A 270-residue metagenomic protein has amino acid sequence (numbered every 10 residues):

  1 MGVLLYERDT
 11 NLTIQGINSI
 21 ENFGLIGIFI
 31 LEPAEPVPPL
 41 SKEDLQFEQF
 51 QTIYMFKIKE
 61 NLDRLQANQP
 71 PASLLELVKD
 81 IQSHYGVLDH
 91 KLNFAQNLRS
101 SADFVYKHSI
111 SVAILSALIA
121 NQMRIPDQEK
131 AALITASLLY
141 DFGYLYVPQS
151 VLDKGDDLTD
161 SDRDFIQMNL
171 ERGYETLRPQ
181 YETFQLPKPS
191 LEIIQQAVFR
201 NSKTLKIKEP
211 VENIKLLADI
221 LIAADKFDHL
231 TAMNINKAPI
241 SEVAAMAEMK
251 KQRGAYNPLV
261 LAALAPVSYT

Functional and structural regions predicted by a protein language model:
M1-I81, L88, K237-T270: Terminal helices and disordered tails flanking the catalytic cores of nucleotide-processing hydrolases
Y6, R99-S109, A132, P210-N213 (+2 more regions): Conserved phosphate/pyrophosphate-binding and hydrolysis machinery centered on Walker-type P-loop NTPases, extending
T10, S137, R178-I222, N236-I240 (+1 more regions): Histidine/acidic-rich helix-loop-helix segments that form or flank divalent-metal centers in metalloenzyme catalytic
P33-Q167, R178-P179, F184, P189: Acidic/His-rich, divalent-metal-binding segments that scaffold phosphate/diphosphate chemistry
A113, Q167, E171-Y174, L191 (+2 more regions): An amphipathic alpha-helix signature
Y140, D225-K226: DG-centered beta-turn motif at the end of beta-strands
S161-D162, R172-T176, A232, A245: Phosphate/pyrophosphate-binding active-site loops
